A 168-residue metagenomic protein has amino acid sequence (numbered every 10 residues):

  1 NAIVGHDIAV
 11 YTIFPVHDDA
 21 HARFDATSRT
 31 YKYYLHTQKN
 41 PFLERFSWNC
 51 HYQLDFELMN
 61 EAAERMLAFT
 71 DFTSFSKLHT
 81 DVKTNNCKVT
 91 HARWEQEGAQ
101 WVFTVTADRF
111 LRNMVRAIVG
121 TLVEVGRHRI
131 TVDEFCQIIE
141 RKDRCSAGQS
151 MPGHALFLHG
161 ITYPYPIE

Functional and structural regions predicted by a protein language model:
N1-E168: Structured-RNA-binding interfaces characteristic of tRNA pseudouridine synthases
